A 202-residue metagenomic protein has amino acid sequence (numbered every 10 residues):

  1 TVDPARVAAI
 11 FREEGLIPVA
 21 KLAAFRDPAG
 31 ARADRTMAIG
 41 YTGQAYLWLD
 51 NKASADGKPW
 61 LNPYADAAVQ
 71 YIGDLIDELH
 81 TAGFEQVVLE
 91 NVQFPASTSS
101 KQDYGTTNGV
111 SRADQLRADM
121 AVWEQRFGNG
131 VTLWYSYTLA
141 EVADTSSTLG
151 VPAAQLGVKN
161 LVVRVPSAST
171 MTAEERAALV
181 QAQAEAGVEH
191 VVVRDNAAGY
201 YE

Functional and structural regions predicted by a protein language model:
T1-V2: Aromatic-lined carbohydrate-binding/catalytic grooves of carbohydrate-active enzymes
R6-F25, I76: Substrate-binding cleft of carbohydrate-active enzyme catalytic domains
V19-D27, V88-N91, V110-L149, R164-S167 (+1 more regions): Aromatic-lined carbohydrate-recognition surfaces of secreted/lumenal glycan-active proteins
F25-D77: Active-site-adjacent "subsite" loops/lids of carbohydrate-active enzymes
W60-K101: Active-site groove signature of glycoside hydrolases
D66-H80, A143-Q155, E175-R176: Short, acidic/polar
S100-D114: Glycine-rich tight-turn/loop motif centered on a GG-T
A153, G157-E202: Substrate-binding cleft of secreted/luminal carbohydrate-active enzymes
